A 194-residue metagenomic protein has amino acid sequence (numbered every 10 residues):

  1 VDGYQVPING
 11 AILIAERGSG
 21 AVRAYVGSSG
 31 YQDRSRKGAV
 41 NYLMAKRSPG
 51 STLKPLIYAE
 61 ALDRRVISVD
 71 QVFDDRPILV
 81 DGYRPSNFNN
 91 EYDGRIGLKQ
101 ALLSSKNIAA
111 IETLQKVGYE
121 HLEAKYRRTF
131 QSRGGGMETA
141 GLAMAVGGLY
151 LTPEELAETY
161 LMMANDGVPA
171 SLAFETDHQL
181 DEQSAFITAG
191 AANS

Functional and structural regions predicted by a protein language model:
V1-R47, S51-T52, S68, E120-R127 (+1 more regions): Periplasmic/cell-envelope proteins involved in peptidoglycan metabolism and beta-lactam response
P7-A15, F73-I78, A173-S184: Acidic/histidine-enriched alpha-helical segments
R17, Q32-D33, L62-Q71, R133-G136 (+1 more regions): Secondary-structure transition/capping motifs at alpha-helix termini and the adjoining loop/turn into the next element
S19-G20, A39-F73, A101, L156-M163: Active-site SXXK
Q32, V69-D70, L98-K99, K116 (+1 more regions): Primarily short, surface-exposed interaction patches in extracytoplasmic proteins
K37-L43, G94-I96, L103-A110, E138-A145: Flexible glycine/proline-enriched surface loops and loop-helix/loop-strand junctions
I67-L122, N165, P169, D181-S194: Conserved catalytic neighborhood of penicillin-recognizing serine enzymes
S132-F186: Active-site-proximal helix/loop microenvironment of the serine DD-peptidase/beta-lactamase transpeptidase fold
